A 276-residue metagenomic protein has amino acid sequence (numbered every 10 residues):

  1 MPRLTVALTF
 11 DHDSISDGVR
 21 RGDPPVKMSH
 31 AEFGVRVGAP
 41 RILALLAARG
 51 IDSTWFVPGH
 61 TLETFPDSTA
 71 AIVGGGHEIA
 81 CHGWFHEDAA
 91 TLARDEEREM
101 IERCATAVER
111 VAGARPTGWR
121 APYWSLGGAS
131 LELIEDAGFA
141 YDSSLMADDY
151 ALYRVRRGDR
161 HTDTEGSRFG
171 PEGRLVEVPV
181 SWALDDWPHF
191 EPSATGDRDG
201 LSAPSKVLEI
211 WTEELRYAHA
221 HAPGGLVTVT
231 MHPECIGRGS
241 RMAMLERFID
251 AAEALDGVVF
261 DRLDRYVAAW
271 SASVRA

Functional and structural regions predicted by a protein language model:
M1-E78, E209, A251, G257 (+1 more regions): Active-site beta->alpha N-cap acidic-glycine motif
L8-F10, C81, Y141-S143, M231 (+1 more regions): Active-site flanking residues adjacent to catalytic metal/cofactor-binding acidic residues
V26-H30, G34, L92-M100, D199-K206 (+2 more regions): Alpha-helix N-cap and loop-to-helix initiation/capping positions
A39-L43, P66-A70, R98-A105, L131 (+2 more regions): Generic structural signal for well-ordered alpha-helices, preferentially at hydrophobic/aromatic core positions
A47-G127, A151, G173, P179-T195 (+1 more regions): Metal-dependent polysaccharide deacetylase catalytic core of the NodB/CE4 family, i.e., the active-site-bearing domain
A48-R49, L201, S205-A276: C-terminal domain-boundary segment and adjacent tail
T69-A71, D95-E97, L133, R156-R160 (+1 more regions): Short low-complexity, flexible loop/linker segments enriched in glycine and/or proline with clustered acidic
T106-R110, A114-H221: Active-site-adjacent pocket scaffolds in enzyme catalytic domains
